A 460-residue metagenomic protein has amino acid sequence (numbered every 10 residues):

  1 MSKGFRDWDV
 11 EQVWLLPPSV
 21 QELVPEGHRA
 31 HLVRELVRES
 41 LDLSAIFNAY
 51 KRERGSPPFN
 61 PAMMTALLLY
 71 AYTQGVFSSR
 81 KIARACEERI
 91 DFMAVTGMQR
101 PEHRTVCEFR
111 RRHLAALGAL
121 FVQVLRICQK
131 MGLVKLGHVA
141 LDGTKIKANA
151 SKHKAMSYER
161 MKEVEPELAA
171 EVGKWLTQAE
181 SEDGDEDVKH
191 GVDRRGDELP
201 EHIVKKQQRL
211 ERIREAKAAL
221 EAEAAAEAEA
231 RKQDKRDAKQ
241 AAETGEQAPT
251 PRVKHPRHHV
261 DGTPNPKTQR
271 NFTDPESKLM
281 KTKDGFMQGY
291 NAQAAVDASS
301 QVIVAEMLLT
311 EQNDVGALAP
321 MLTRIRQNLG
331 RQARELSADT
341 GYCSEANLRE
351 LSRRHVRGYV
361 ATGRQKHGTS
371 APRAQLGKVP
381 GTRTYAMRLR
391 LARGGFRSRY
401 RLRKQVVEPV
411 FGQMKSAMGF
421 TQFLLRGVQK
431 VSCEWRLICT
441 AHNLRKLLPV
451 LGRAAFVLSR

Functional and structural regions predicted by a protein language model:
M1-A30: Hydrophobic alpha-helical membrane-insertion signals
F5-D7, L68, G75-E88, G97-R460: Anion-binding and metal-coordination hotspots
W14, M64-T65, V122: A generic alpha-helix surface/boundary motif
V24-L69, Q74: Basic, short loop/linker segments at the boundary and entry of helix-turn-helix/winged-helix-like folds
S40-S44, R89, M93, A417: A short secondary-structure junction motif
